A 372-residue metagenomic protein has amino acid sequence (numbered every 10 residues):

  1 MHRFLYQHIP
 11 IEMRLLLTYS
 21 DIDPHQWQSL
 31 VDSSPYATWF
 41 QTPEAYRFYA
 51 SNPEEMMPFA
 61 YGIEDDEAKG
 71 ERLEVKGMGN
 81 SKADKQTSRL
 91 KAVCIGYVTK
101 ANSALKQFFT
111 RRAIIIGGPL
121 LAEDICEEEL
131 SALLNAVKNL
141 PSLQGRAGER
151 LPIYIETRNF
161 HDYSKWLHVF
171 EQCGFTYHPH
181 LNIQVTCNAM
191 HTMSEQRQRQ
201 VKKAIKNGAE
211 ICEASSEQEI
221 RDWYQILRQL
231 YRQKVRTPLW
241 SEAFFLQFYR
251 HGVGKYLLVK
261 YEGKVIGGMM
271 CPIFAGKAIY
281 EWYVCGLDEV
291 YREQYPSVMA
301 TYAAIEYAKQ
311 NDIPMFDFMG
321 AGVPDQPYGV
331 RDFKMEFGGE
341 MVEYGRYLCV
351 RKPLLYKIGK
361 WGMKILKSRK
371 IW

Functional and structural regions predicted by a protein language model:
Y6, M13-D65, C94-A104, N159-Q184 (+1 more regions): A conserved beta-strand-loop-helix scaffold within acyl/acetyltransferase catalytic domains
E54-M56, E149-P152, G254, Q310-I313: Short, high-confidence coil segments that cap the C-terminus of an alpha-helix and link into the following beta-strand
G62, A122, S131-N139, F244-P353: Aromatic (often tryptophan-rich) hydrophobic motifs at membrane interfaces
E67-G79, A83-R89: Arg/Gly-rich low-complexity intrinsically disordered repeat tracts
V98, H168-H191, I313-W372: Active-site/acyl-donor-binding loops of N-acyltransferases
T99-I116: Conserved acyl-donor/pantetheine-binding loop and adjacent beta-alpha core of acyl/acetyltransferases and related
R111-P141, L151-W166: A gly/proline- and charged-residue-enriched helix-loop-helix capping module
G145-R146: Glycine-biased, low-complexity coil/linker segments
